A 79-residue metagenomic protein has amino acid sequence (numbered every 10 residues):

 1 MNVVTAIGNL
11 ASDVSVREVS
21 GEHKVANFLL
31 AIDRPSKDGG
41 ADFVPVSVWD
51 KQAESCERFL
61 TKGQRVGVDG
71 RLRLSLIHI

Functional and structural regions predicted by a protein language model:
M1-V3: Absolute protein N-terminus
T5, V25-N27, F43: Broad gene-expression machinery/nucleic-acid interaction feature
T5-S12, L30, K62-L74: OB-fold and OB-like beta-barrel modules that bind single-stranded nucleic acids
S12-E18: Short, conserved beta-turn/loop elements at beta-strand boundaries and strand-helix junctions
E18-A31: Short aromatic-glycine-enriched beta-strand elements
S36-R58: A beta-strand/beta-hairpin structural motif
I77-I79: Conserved small/polar residues in nucleotide/adenosyl-binding loops
